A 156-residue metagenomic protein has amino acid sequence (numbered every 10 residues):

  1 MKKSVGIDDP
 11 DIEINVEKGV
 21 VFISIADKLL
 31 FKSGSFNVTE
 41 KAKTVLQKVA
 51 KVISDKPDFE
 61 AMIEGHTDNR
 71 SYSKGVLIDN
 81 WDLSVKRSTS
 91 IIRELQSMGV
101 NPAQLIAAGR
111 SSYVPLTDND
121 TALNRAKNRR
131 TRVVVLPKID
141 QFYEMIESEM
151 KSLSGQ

Functional and structural regions predicted by a protein language model:
M1-E17: Extracellular/lumenal/periplasmic "stalk" regions immediately C-terminal to a signal peptide or transmembrane helix
D8-I12, Q47-D55: Short amphipathic alpha-helices and their capping/turn segments at secondary-structure boundaries
K18-V20, N128: Sequence-level motif detector for i,i+2 pairs with an aromatic at +2
V21-A26: Short, aliphatic-rich beta-strand segments
L30-T44, K48, K56, H66-G155: Periplasmic OmpA-like peptidoglycan-binding domain that tethers envelope proteins to the cell wall
